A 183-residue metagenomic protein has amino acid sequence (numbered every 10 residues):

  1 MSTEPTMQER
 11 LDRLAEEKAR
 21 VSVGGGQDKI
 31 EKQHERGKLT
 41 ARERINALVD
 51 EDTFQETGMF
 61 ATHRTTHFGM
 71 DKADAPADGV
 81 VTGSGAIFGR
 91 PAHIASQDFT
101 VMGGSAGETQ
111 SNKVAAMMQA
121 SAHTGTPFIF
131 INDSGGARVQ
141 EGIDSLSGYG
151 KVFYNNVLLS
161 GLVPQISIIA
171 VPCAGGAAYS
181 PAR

Functional and structural regions predicted by a protein language model:
M1-I166, P172, A177, R183: Terminal-region recognition feature
